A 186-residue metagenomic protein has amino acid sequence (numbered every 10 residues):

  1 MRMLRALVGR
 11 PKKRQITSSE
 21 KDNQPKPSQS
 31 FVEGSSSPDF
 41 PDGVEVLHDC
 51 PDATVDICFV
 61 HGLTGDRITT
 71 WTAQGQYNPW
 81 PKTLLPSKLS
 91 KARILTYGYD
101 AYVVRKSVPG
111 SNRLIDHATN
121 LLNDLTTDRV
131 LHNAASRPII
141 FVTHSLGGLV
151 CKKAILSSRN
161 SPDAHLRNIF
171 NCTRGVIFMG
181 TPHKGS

Functional and structural regions predicted by a protein language model:
M1-S37: Intrinsically disordered, low-complexity Ser/Thr- and acidic-rich regulatory segments
S37-K91: Short, surface-exposed "cap/lid" segments of acyl-processing enzymes
C58, L95-Y97, G175-I177: Hydrophobic/aromatic beta-strand patches that form the interior of the parallel beta-sheet core in alpha/beta enzyme
H61, D116-S186: Serine-dependent carboxylesterase/thioesterase catalytic core of lipase-like alpha/beta-hydrolase/SGNH enzymes
L63, G98-D100, P182: Short beta-to-alpha linker loops that shape the active-site pocket of alpha/beta-hydrolase fold enzymes
D66-I68, V103-K106, L149-C151, G185-S186: Short catalytic/ligand-binding loop motif for oxyanion handling, primarily in non-cytosolic enzymes, centered on
T69-G75, S107-S111, K153-S157: Short coil/turn segments at secondary-structure boundaries
S87-V104: Conserved alpha/beta-hydrolase
